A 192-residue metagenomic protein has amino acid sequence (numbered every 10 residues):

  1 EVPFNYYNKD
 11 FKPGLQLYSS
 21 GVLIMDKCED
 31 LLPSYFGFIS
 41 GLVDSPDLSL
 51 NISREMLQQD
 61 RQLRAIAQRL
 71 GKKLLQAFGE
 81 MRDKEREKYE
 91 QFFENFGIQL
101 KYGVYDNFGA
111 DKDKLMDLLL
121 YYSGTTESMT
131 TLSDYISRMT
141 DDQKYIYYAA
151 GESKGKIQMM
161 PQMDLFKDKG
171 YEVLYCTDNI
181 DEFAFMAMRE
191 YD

Functional and structural regions predicted by a protein language model:
E1-D192: Conserved GHKL (Bergerat-fold) ATPase module
